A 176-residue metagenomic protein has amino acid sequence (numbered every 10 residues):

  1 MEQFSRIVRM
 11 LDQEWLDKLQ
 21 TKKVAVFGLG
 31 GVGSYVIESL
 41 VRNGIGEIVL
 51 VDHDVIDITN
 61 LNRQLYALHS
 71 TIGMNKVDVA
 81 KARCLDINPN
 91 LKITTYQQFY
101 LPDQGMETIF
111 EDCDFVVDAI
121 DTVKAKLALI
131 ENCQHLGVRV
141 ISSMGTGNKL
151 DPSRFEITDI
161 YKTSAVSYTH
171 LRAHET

Functional and structural regions predicted by a protein language model:
M1-A25: N-terminal charged helix/coil linker that caps or initiates catalytic domains
F27, V51: Conserved N-terminal Rossmann-fold NAD(P)-binding element of oxidoreductases
V32: Hydrophobic/small residue at the entry helix of a nucleotide-binding pocket
N43-E47: Conserved S-adenosyl-L-methionine
D52-L85: Glycine-rich phosphate-binding loop and adjoining beta1-alpha1-beta2 segment of Rossmann-like nucleotide-binding folds
Q97-Q104: Conserved SAM/SAH-binding loop
F115-I120, A128-P152: ADP-ribose/adenylate-binding Rossmann-like module
T169-T176: Conserved small/polar residues in nucleotide/adenosyl-binding loops
